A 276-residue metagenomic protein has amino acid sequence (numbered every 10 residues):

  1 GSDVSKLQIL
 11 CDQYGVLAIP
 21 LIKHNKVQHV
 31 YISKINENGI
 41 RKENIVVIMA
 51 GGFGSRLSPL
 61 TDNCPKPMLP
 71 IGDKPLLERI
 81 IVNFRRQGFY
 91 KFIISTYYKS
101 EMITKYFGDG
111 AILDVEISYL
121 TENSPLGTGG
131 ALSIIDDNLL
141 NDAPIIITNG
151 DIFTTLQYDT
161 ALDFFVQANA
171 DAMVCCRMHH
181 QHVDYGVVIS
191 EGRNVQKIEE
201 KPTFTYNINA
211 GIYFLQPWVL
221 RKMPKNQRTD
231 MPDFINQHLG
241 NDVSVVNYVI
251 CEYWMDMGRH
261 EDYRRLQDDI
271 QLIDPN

Functional and structural regions predicted by a protein language model:
G1-K23: The conserved cystathionine-beta-synthase
L17, Y90-K91, D171: Short acidic/polar active-site loop segments enriched in Thr and Asp
I19-I35, R193: A glycine-centered beta-loop-beta connector
Y31-N63, L69, L76, A111: N-terminal nucleotide-binding beta1-loop-alpha1 segment
E37, K74-T148, T160, K225-N226: Conserved N-terminal catalytic core of the sugar/cofactor nucleotidyltransferase
F53, G150-I152: Active-site metal-binding loops of divalent metal-dependent hydrolases
I146, F153, D159-V166, H179-H182 (+1 more regions): Catalytic-core segments of class I nucleotidyltransferases/pyrophosphorylases that form NMP-activated intermediates
A168-M178: A short, conserved acidic/glycine-rich loop-to-beta-strand motif that forms the donor nucleotide-sugar/metal
